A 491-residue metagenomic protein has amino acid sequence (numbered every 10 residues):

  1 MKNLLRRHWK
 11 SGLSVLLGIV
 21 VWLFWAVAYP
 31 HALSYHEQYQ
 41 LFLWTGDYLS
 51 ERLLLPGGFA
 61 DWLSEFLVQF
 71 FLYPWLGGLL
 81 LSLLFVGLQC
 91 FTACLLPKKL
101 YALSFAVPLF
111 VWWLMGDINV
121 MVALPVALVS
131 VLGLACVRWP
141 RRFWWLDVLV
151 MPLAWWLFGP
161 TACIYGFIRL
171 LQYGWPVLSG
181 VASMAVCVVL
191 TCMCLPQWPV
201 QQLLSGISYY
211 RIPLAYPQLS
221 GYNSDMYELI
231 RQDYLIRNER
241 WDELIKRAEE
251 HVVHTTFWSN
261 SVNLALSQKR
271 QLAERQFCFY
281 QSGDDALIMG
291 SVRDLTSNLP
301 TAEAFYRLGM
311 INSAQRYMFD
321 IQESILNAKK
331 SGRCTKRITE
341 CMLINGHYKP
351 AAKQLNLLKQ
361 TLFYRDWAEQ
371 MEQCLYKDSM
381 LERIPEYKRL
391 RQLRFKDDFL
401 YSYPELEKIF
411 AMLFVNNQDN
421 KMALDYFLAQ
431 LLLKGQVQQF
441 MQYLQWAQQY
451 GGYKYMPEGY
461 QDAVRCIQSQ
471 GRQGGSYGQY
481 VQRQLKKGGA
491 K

Functional and structural regions predicted by a protein language model:
M1-W22: Start-transfer (signal-anchor) and selected internal transmembrane alpha helices of multi-pass inner/ER membrane
L23-L80, L114-V126, L153-D225, H254 (+2 more regions): Transmembrane catalytic cores of multi-pass membrane glycosyltransferases and polysaccharide-assembly enzymes
S82-P97, S130-C136: Transmembrane-helix motifs of polytopic, lipid-linked glycan transferases
L96-F110: Transmembrane-helix signature of polytopic, membrane-embedded enzymes that assemble or transfer cell-envelope glycans
L109-V111, W144-L157: Membrane-interface alpha helices of multi-pass inner-membrane proteins
P125-P140, R169: Specific aromatic-rich, kink-prone transmembrane helix
P217-R391, N416, N420-Q436: Soluble catalytic regions of membrane-associated enzymes that act on cell-envelope and secretory-pathway components
M412-L413, L433, C466-K491: Terminal, low-structured helical/coil segments at or just beyond the last alpha-helical repeat
